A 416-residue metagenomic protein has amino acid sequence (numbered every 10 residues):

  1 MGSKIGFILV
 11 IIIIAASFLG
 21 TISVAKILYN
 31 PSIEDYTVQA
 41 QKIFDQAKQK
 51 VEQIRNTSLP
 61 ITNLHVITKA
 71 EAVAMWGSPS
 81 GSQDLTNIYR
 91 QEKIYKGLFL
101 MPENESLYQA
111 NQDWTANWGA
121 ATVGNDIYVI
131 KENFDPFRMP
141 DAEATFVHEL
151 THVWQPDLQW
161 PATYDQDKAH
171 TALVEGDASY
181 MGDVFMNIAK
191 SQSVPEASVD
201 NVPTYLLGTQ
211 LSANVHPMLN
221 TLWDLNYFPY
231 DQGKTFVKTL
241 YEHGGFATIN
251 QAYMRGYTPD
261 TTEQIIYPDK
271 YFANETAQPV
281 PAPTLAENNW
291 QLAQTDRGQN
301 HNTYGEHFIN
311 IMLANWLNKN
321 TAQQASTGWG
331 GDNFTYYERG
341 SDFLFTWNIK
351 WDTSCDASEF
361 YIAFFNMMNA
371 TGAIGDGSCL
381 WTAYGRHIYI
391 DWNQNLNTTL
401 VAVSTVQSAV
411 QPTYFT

Functional and structural regions predicted by a protein language model:
M1-P31, V51, T416: Secretory targeting signatures
P60-S80, D165, H170, A197-Y205: Acidic helix-start/capping segments at beta-turn-to-alpha-helix junctions
V73-N87, N104-Y128, P136-F137: Catalytic zinc-binding patch centered on the HExxH motif and its immediate surroundings that defines zinc-dependent
I127-F146, D165-H170: Short pre-active-site segment immediately N-terminal to the catalytic Zn-binding motif
T145, E149-V153, D157: Catalytic glutamate of the conserved HExxH
W154-Q210: Post-HExxH zinc-binding segment in Zn-dependent metallohydrolases
P217-S341, N348: Pan-zinc metallopeptidase signature
S341-T416: C-terminal soluble interaction/assembly domains
